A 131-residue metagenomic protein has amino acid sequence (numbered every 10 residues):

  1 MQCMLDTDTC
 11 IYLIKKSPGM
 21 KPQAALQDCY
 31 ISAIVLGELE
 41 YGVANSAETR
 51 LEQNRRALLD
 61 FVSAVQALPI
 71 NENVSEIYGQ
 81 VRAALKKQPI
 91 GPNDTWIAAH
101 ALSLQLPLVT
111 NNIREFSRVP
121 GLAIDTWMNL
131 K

Functional and structural regions predicted by a protein language model:
M1, A98, L102-K131: Acidic, PIN/NYN-like endoribonuclease modules and their adjacent C-terminal/linker elements
M1-V35, V43-L59, L130-K131: Short, well-structured N-terminal submotif of metal-dependent ribonuclease cores
M4, Y30-S32, L68, V109 (+1 more regions): Structural detector of well-ordered beta-strand residues that form the stable sheet scaffold of enzyme domains
D6-T7, L39, Y78, A101 (+1 more regions): Generic structural signal for small/hydrophobic residues in well-ordered secondary structure, especially within
T9-C10, V74, W96-I97, R114-E115: Alpha-helix capping/helix-boundary segments
C10-I11, G37-E40, S117, D125: Nucleotide phosphate-binding site architecture
A64-V109: Active-site neighborhoods of divalent-metal-dependent phosphate/nucleic-acid chemistry enzymes
